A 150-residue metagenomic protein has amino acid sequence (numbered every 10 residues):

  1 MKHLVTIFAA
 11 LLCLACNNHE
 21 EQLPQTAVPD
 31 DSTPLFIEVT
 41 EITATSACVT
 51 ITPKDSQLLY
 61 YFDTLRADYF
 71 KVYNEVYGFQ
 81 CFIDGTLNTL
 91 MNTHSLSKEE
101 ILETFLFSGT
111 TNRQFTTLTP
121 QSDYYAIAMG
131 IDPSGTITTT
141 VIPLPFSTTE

Functional and structural regions predicted by a protein language model:
M1-L14: Sec-dependent bacterial lipoprotein signal peptides
C13-V39, E150: Bacterial Sec-dependent N-terminal signal peptides
L23-V28, G109-N112, T117, I131-E150: Extracellular fibronectin type III
T45-V49: Structural beta-strand segments of beta-rich domains
P53-Q57, D132: Extracellular acidic, Ser/Thr/Pro-rich low-complexity tracts
T64-T119: Recognizes extended acidic, P/S/T-rich segments that occur within or adjacent to Ig-like beta-sandwich modules
Q121-D123: Extracellular Ig-like/FN3 beta-sandwich strand-entry sites
Y125-M129: Extracellular recognition modules
